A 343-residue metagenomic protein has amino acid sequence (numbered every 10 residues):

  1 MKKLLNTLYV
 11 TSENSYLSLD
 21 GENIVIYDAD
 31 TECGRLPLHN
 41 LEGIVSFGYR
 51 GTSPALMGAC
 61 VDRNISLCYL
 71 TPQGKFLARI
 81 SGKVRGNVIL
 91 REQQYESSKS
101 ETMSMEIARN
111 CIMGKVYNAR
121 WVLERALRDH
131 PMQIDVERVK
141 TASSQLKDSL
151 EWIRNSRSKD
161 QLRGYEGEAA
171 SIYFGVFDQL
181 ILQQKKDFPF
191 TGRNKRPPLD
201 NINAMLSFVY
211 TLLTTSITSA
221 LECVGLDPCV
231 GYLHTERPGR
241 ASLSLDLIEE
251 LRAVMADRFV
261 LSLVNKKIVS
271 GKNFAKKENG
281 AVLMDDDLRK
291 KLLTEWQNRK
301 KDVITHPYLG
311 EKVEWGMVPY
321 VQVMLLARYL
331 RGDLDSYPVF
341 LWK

Functional and structural regions predicted by a protein language model:
M1-L19, A29, R35, I89-C229 (+1 more regions): Active-site helix-to-loop segments that bind/position phosphate- or nucleotide-bearing substrates and donors across
M1-P72, G82: Terminal-proximal segments
N40, G48-W121: A surface-exposed, charged beta-strand/loop segment in the N-terminal or early-internal portion of soluble proteins
